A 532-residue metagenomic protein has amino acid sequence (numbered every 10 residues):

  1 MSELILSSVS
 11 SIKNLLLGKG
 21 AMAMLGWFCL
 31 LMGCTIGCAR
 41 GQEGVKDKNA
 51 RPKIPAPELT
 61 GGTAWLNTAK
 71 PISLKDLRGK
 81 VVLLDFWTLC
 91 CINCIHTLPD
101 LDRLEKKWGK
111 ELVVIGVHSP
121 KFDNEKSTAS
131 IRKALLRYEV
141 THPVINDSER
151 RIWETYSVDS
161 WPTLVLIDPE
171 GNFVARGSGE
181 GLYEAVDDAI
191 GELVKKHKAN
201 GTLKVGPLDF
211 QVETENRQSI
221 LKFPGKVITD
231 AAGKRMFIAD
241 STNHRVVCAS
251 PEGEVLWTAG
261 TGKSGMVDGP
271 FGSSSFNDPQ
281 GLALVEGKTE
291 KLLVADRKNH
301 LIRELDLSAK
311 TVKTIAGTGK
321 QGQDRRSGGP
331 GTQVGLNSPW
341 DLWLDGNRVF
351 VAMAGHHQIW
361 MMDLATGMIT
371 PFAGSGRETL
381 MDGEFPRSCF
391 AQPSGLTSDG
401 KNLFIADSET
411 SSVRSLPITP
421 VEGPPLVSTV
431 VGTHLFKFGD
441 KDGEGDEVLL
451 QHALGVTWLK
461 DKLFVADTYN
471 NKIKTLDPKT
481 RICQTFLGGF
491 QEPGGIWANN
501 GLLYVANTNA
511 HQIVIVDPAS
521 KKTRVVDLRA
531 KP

Functional and structural regions predicted by a protein language model:
E43-L74: N-terminal "domain-start" segment that seeds a small globular fold
T63, A129-I167: Short, internal strand/loop/helix patches that form the active-site neighborhood or redox-interaction surface
S73-I92: Short active-site neighborhood of thiol/selenol oxidoreductases, capturing the structured segment around
I95-R137, S148-I152: Structural microenvironment flanking redox-active thiols in thiol-disulfide oxidoreductases
P169-G225: Thiol-/selenol-based redox modules, centered on thioredoxin-like and closely related oxidoreductase domains
L203-G225, G253-Q280, T311-S338, M368-Q392 (+4 more regions): Gly/Pro-rich loop segments of beta-rich domains
D230, I238-T242, E286, L292-R297 (+4 more regions): Conserved beta-strand positions in repeat-built beta-propeller and related beta-rich domains
